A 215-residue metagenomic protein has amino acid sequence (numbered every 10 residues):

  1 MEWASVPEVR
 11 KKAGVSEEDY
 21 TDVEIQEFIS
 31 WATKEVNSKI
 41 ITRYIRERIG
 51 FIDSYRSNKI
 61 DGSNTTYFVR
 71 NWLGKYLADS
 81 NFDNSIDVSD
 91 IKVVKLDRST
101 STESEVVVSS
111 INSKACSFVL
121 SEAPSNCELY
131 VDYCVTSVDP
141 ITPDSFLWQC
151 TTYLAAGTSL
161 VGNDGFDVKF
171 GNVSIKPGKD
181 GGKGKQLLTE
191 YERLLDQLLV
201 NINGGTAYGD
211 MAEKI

Functional and structural regions predicted by a protein language model:
M1-F68, L73-W148, G162, T189-I215: Conserved short "hinge" loops at termini or chain/domain junctions
Q149-D164: Short, hydrophobic/amphipathic alpha-helical patches that form generic packing surfaces within helical domains
F166-V168: Short, flexible active-site-proximal loops enriched in glycine and acidic residues
F170-T189: Protein-protein interaction interfaces in oligomeric scaffolds, predominantly long amphipathic alpha-helices
